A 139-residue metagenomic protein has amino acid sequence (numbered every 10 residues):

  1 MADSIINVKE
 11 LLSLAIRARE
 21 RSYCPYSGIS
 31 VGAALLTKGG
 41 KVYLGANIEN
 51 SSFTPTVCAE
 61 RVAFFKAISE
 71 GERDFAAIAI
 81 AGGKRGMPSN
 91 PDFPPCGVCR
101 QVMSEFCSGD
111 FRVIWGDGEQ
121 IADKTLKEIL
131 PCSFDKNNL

Functional and structural regions predicted by a protein language model:
M1-S13, P88, D117-G118: Short, compositionally biased leader-like segments
I6, N138-L139: N-terminal charge/polar-biased segments
K9-C24: Short, basic/aromatic recognition patches
A15, A33-A34, A63, A67: Small-residue (primarily alanine) positions within well-ordered alpha-helices, especially packing/interaction faces
Y26-G28, F106: Short solvent-exposed loop/turn micro-motifs enriched in small/polar/acidic residues
G28-T37, I114: Short beta-strand scaffold segments in enzyme catalytic cores
L44-N138: Zn2+-dependent cytidine deaminase-like catalytic core
